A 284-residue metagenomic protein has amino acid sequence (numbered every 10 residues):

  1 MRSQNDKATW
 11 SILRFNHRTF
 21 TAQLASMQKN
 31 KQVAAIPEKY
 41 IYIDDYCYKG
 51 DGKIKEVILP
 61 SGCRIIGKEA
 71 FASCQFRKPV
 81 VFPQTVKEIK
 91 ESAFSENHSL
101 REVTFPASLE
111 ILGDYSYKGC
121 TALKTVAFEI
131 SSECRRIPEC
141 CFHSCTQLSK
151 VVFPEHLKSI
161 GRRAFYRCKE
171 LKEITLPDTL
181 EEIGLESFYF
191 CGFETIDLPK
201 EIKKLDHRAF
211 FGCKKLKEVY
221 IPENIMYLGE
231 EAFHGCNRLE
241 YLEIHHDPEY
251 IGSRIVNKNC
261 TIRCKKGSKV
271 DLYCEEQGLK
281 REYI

Functional and structural regions predicted by a protein language model:
M1-T19, M27-Y42, G52-I65, Q75-E88 (+9 more regions): Structural signature of tandem-repeat unit edges
L24, Y46-C47, G67-A70, E91-A93 (+6 more regions): Consensus positions within tandem repeat domains that build extended binding/scaffold surfaces
A72, Y189, E275: Short polybasic/polar patches that bind polyanions
K258, Q277-G278: Short, structured coil segments at secondary-structure junctions
